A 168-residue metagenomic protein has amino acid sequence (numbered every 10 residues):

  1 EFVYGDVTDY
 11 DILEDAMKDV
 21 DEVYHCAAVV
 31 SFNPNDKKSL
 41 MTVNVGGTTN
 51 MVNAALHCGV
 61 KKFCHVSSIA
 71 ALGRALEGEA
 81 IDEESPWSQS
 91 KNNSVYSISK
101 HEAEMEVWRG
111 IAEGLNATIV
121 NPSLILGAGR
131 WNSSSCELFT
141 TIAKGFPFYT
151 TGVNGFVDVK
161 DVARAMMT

Functional and structural regions predicted by a protein language model:
F2-G46, A54: NAD(P)H-binding glycine-rich loop region in Rossmannoid oxidoreductase-like domains and their noncatalytic homologs
D9, G46-N50, K62, E102-A103 (+1 more regions): Conserved cofactor-binding/catalytic machinery of classical short-chain dehydrogenase/reductase
V23-Y24, C64, V120: Hydrophobic structural elements of the Rossmann-like NAD(P)H-binding subdomain that define the short-chain
K38, G46-Y96: Conserved Rossmann-fold NAD(P)-dependent oxidoreductase catalytic core, especially the SDR/UDP-sugar
A71-G73, V95, L115-E137: Flexible, glycine-rich beta-alpha linker
K91-I119: Active-site Tyr-X1-5-Lys
N93-V95, S123-W131, F148-K160: Glycine-rich "substrate-gating" loop/helix at the edge of Rossmann-like oxidoreductase active sites
F139-P147, V153-T168: Alpha-helical substrate-binding/gating segment
